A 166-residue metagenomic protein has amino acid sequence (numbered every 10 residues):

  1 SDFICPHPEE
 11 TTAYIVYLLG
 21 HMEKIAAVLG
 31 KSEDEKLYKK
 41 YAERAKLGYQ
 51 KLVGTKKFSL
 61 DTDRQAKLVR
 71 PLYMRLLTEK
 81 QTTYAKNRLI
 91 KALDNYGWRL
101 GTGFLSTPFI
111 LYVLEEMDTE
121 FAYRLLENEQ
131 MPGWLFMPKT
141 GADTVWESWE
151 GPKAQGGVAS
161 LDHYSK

Functional and structural regions predicted by a protein language model:
S1-K166: Active-site core of glycosidic bond-cleaving carbohydrate-active enzymes
